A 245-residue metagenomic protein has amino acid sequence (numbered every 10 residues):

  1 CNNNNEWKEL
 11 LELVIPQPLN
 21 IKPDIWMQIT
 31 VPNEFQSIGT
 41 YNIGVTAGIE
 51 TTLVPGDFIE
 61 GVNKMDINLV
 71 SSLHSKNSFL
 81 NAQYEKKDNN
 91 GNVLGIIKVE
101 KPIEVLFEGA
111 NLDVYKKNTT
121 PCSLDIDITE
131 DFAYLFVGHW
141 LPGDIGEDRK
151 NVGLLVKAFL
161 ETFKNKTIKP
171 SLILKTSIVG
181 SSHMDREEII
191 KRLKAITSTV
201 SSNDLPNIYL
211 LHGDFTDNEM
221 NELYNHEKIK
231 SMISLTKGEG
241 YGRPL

Functional and structural regions predicted by a protein language model:
C1, V31-F35, A47-T52, H74-K76 (+6 more regions): Short, solvent-exposed loop/turn segments at secondary-structure junctions
N2-N81, N218-E219: Extended catalytic core of nucleotide-activated donor transferases of GT-like folds
L10-N20, A82-P102, R186-Y209: Short mixed-charge
D24-I25, F132, K230: Alpha/beta-hydrolase fold active-site loops
V45, L106, L211: Hydrophobic residues at beta-strand termini and immediately following loops that shape nucleotide-binding pockets
I67-P121: Donor nucleotide-sugar binding/catalytic pocket of nucleotide-sugar-dependent glycosyltransferases
N111-E222, H226: Conserved catalytic-core segment of nucleotide-activated headgroup transferases in glycan assembly
E222-R243: Acidic donor-binding loop of glycosyltransferase active sites
